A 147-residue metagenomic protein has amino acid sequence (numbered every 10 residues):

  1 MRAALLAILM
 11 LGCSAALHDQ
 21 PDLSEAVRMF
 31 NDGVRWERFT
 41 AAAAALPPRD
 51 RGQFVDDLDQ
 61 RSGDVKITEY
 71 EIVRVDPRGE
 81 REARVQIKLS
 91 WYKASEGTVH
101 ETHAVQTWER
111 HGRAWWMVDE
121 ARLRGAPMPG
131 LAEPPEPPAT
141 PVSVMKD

Functional and structural regions predicted by a protein language model:
M1-A7: Sec-dependent signal peptide recognition, specifically the positively charged N-region followed immediately by
C13-A16: N-terminal Sec signal peptide cleavage junction
H18-D19, S24-A26, W36-Q86, G97: Short solvent-exposed beta->alpha transition segments
G79-D147: Exposed beta-sheet edge and beta->alpha loop/turn motif
